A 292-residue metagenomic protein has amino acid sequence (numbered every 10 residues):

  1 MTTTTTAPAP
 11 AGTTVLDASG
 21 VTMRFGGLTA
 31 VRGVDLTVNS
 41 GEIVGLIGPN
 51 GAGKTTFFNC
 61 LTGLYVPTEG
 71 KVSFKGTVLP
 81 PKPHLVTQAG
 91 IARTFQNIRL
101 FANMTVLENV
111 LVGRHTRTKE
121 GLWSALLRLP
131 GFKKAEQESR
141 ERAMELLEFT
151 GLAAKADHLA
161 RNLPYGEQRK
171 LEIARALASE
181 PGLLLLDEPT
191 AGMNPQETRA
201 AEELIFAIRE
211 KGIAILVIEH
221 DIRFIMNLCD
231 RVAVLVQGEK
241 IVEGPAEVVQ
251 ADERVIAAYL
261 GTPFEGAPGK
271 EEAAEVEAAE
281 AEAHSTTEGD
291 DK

Functional and structural regions predicted by a protein language model:
T2-K292: Glycine-rich phosphate-binding loops of nucleotide-dependent enzymes
